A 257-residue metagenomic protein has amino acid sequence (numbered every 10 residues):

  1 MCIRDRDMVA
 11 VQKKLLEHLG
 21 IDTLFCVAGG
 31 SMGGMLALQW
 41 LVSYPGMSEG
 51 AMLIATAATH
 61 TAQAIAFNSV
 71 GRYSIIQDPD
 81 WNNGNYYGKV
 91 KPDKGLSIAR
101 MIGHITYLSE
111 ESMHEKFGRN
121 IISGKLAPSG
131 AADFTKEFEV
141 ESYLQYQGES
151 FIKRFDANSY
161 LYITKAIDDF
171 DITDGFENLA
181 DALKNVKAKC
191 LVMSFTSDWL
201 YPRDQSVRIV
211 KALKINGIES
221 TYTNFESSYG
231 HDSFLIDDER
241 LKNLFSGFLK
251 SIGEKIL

Functional and structural regions predicted by a protein language model:
M1-I3: Short, small-residue-biased leader/transition segments that mark boundaries at the very start of proteins
R6-F25: Conserved acidic catalytic loop of the alpha/beta-hydrolase fold
G34-P45, A51: Short glycine-enriched nucleophile-adjacent loop and the immediately C-terminal alpha-helix near the catalytic center
M47-E49, L53-S150: Alpha/beta-hydrolase-fold enzymes
S150, D169-D171, S197-Y201: Acidic catalytic loop of the alpha/beta-hydrolase fold
G175-L179, P202-A212: Short alpha-helix in the alpha/beta-hydrolase fold that links the catalytic acid
V186, V192-S194: Short beta-strand/loop motif that positions the catalytic acidic residue of the alpha/beta-hydrolase fold
R208-V210, K214-L257: Catalytic active-site module of serine/aspartate enzymes centered on a nucleophile-bearing elbow/loop
